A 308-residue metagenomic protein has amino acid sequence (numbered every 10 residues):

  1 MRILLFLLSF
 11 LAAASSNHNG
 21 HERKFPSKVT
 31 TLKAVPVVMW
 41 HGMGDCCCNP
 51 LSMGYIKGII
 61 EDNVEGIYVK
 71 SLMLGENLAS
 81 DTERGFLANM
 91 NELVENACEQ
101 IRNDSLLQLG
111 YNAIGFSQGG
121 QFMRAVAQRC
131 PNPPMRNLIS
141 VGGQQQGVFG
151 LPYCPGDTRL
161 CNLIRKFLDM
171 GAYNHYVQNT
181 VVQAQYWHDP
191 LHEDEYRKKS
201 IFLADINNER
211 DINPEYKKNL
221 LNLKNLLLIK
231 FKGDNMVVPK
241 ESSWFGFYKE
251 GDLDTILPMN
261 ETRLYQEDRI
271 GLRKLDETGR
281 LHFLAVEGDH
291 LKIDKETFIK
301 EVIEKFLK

Functional and structural regions predicted by a protein language model:
M1-S16, A34: Cleavable N-terminal signal peptides of Sec/SRP-targeted secreted and luminal proteins
E22-G75: Short, surface-exposed "cap/lid" segments of acyl-processing enzymes
P26-T31, I101-L109, C130, I212-L220 (+1 more regions): Surface-exposed acidic, glycine-flexible loop patches that form ligand/cofactor-binding and adhesion interfaces
V37, H41, N91-E193, M236: Serine-dependent carboxylesterase/thioesterase catalytic core of lipase-like alpha/beta-hydrolase/SGNH enzymes
V37-M39, G66-S71, L138, L226-L228 (+1 more regions): Conserved beta-strand scaffold positions in the cores of enzyme catalytic domains, especially in NTP/NDP-utilizing
L72-F86: Glycine-rich "HGGG/HGxG" loop immediately N-terminal to the catalytic nucleophile of the alpha/beta-hydrolase
Y176-K240: Serine-hydrolase catalytic core
N213-K308: C-terminal catalytic-base region of ester-bond hydrolases, centering on the histidine of the charge-relay
